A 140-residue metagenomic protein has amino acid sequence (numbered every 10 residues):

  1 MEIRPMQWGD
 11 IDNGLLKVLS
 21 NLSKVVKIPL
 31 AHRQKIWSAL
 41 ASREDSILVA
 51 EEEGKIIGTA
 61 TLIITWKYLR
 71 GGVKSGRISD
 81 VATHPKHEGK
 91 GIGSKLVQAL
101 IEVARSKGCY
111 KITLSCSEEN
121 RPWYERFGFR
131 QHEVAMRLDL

Functional and structural regions predicted by a protein language model:
M1, K55-T59, G76: Glycine-rich phosphate/pyrophosphate-binding loop shared by adenosine-nucleotide-utilizing enzymes
M1-A31, E51: Short amphipathic alpha-helix that is part of the acyltransferase structural core
K27-I47: Active-site rim helix/loop that mediates acceptor-substrate recognition in acyltransferases
V49, K55-I64, A82: Conserved beta-strand in the GNAT
W66-I78, E88, H132: A conserved beta-turn-beta hairpin within the catalytic core of GNAT-like acetyltransferases that forms part
T83, G89-E102: Conserved acetyl-CoA-binding loop-helix of GNAT-fold acetyltransferases
V97, A104-C116: Conserved GNAT acetyl-CoA-binding A-motif
I112-P122, R137-L140: Conserved beta-strand-loop-alpha-helix junction that forms the acyl-donor binding cleft
